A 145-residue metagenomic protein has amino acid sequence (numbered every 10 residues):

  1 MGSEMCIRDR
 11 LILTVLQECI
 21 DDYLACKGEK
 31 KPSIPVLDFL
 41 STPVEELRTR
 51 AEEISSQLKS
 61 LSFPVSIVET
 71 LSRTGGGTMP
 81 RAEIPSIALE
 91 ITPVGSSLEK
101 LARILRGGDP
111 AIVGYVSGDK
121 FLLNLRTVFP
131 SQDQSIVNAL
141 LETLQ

Functional and structural regions predicted by a protein language model:
M1-I7: Short, small-residue-biased leader/transition segments that mark boundaries at the very start of proteins
S3, E18-G28, E52, S56-F63 (+3 more regions): Generic secondary-structure signature for well-ordered alpha-helical cores
R8-L58, T70-L71, P80: Structural motif of enzymes handling amino- and sulfur-group chemistry
R48-S131, S135-I136: Conserved C-terminal alpha-helix-loop-beta "cap" of PLP-dependent enzymes that closes/shapes the active-site mouth
